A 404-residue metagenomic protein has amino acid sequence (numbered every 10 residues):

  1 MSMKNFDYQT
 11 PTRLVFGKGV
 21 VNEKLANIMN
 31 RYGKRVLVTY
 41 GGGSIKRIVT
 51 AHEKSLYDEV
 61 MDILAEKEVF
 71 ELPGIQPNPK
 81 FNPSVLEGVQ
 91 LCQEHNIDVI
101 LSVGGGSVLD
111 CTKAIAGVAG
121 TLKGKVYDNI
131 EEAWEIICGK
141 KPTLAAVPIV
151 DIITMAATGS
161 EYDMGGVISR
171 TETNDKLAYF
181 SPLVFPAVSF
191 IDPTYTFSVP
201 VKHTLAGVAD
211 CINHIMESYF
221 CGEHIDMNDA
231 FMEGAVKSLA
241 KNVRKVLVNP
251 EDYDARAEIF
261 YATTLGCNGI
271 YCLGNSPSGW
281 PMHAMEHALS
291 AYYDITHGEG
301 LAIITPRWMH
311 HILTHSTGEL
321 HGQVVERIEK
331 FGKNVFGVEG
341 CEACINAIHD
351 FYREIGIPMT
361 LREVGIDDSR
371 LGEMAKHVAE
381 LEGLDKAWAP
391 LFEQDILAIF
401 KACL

Functional and structural regions predicted by a protein language model:
M1-V99, L361: ATP/NTP phosphate-donor binding region
V21-L25, I45-V49, F81-S84, S107-T112 (+4 more regions): Short glycine/serine/threonine-rich phosphate/pyrophosphate-binding segments that cradle anionic phosphate groups
N82-T194: Glycine/threonine-rich beta-strand-loop-alpha-helix active-site module that forms ligand/phosphate-binding
A157, L265-L301, L381-D385: Glycine-rich phosphate/pyrophosphate-binding beta-alpha loops
G165-P277, W388: Carboxylate- and glycine-rich phosphate/diphosphate-binding segment that chelates Mg2+/Mn2+
Y292-R370: Gly/Pro-rich interdomain helix-loop hinge
D367-L404: Short, amphipathic C-terminal "tail helix"
